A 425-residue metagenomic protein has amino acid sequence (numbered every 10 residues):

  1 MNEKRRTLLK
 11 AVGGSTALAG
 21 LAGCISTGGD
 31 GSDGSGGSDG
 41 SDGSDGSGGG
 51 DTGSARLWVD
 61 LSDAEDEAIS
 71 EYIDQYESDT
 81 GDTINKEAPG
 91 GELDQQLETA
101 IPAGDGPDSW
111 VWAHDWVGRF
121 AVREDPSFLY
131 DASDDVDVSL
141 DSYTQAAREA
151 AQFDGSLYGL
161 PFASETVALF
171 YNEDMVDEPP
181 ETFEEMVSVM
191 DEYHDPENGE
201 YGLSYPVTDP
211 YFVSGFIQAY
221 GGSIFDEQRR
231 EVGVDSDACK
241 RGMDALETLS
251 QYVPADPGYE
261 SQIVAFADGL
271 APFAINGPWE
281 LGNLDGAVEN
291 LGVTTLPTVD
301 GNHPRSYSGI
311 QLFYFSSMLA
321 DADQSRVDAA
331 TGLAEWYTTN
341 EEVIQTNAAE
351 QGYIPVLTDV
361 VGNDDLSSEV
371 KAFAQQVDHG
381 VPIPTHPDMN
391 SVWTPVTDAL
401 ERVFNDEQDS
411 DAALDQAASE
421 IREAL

Functional and structural regions predicted by a protein language model:
N2-E3, K10-R119, P278, T294 (+4 more regions): Conserved N-terminal structural module of periplasmic/extracytoplasmic solute-binding proteins
S26-T27, S62, I73, D244-R326: Extracytoplasmic/periplasmic substrate-binding proteins
E67-A68, H194-N198, A334-V356: Periplasmic-binding protein-like
A68, Y72, D82, T182 (+4 more regions): Short amphipathic alpha-helical coupling segments at ligand-binding clamshell hinges and other catalytic/signaling
D115-T166, E185, G292-V293, G362-Q375: Hinge/lid segment of periplasmic solute-binding proteins
D131-Y143, E197, G222-M243, G286-E289 (+4 more regions): Short, solvent-exposed loop/beta-turn-alpha elements that line the ligand-binding surface or hinge of extracytoplasmic
A150-D154, A349-V360, E369-R422: C-terminal capping/gating helix-and-loop segments adjacent to ligand/active sites or protein-protein/ligand interfaces
V189-D191, R230-D256: Glycine-centered hinge/linker elements that transmit conformational signals in sensory and ligand-binding systems
